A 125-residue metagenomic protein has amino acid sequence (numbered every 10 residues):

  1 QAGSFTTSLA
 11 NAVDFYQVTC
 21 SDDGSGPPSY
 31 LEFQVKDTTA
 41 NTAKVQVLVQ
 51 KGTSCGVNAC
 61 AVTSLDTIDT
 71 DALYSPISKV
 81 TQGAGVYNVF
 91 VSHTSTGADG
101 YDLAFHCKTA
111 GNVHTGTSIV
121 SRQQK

Functional and structural regions predicted by a protein language model:
G3-T6, G56-S75: Solvent-exposed serine/threonine-rich low-complexity stretches and specific carbohydrate-binding patches
T7-L48: Short, surface-exposed binding/anchoring microloops in extracellular/periplasmic proteins
D14-Y16, A43-V45, Y87-F90, S95-V120: Edge beta-strands of jelly-roll/beta-sandwich modules across compartments, strongly enriched in secreted/luminal
S21-G24, T67-Q82: Beta-sandwich interaction modules
P28, A84-V86: Extracellular Ig-like/FN3 beta-sandwich strand-entry sites
V35-T39, K51, S78, V91-S95 (+1 more regions): A mature extracytoplasmic/lumenal domain signature
A40-T63, D102-H106: Short, surface-exposed beta-strand/strand-loop-strand elements in extracellular ectodomains
Q123-K125: Short, solvent-exposed mixed-charge patches
